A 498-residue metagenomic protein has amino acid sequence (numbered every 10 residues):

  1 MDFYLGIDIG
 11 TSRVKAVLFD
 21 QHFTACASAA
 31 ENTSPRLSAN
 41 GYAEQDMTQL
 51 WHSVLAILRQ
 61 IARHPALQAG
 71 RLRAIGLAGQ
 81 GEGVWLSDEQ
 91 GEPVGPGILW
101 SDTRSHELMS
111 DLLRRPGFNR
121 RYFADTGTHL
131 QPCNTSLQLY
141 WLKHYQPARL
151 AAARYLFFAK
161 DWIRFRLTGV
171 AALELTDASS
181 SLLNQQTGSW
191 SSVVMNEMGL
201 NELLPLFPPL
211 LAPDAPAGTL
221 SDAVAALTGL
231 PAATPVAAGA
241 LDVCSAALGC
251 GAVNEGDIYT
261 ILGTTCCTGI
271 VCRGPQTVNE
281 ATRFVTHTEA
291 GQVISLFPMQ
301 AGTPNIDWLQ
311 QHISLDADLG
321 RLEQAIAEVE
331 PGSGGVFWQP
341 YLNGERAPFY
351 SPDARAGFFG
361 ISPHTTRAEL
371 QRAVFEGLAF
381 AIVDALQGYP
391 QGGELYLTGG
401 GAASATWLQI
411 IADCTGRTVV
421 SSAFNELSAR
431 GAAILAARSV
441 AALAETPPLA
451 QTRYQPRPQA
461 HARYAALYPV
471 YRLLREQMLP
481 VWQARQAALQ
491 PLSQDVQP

Functional and structural regions predicted by a protein language model:
M1-P96, A124, A152, A225-A226 (+5 more regions): N-terminal glycine/serine-rich phosphate-binding loop of ATP-dependent small-molecule kinases, especially carbohydrate
L5-G6, L113-T126, L137-A172, S181-E197 (+4 more regions): Active-site core segments that coordinate phosphate-bearing ligands/cofactors across diverse enzyme families
A16-L18, F23, I75, D102 (+4 more regions): Conserved small-residue
E31, I98-S105, A178-S179, T264-C266 (+1 more regions): Short, acidic/turn-prone active-site loops that include or flank metal/cofactor- and phosphate-binding residues
R63-W100, H129-C133, R164-N184, P209-D214: Short beta-strand-loop/turn "lid" adjacent to the catalytic site in phosphate-handling enzymes
L72, L204-F207, G392: Core-facing hydrophobic residues within beta-strands of well-ordered domains
I98, D102-R115, A433-I434: Short alpha-helix plus adjacent loop in nuclease-associated cores
P205-A215, E323-I326: Short linear loop/turn motifs
